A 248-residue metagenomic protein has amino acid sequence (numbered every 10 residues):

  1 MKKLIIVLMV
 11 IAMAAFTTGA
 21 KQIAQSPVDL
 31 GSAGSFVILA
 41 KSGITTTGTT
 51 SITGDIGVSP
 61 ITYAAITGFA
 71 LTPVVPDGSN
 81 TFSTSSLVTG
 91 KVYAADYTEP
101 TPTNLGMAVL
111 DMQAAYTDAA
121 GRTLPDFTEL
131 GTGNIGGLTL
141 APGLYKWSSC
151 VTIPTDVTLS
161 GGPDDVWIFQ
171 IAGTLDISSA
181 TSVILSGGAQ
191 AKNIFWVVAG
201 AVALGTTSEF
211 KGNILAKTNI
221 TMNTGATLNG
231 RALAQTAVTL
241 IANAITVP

Functional and structural regions predicted by a protein language model:
M1-Q22: Sec-dependent, cleavable N-terminal signal peptides
K21-P248: Solvent-exposed adhesion/ligand-recognition segments of exported proteins
